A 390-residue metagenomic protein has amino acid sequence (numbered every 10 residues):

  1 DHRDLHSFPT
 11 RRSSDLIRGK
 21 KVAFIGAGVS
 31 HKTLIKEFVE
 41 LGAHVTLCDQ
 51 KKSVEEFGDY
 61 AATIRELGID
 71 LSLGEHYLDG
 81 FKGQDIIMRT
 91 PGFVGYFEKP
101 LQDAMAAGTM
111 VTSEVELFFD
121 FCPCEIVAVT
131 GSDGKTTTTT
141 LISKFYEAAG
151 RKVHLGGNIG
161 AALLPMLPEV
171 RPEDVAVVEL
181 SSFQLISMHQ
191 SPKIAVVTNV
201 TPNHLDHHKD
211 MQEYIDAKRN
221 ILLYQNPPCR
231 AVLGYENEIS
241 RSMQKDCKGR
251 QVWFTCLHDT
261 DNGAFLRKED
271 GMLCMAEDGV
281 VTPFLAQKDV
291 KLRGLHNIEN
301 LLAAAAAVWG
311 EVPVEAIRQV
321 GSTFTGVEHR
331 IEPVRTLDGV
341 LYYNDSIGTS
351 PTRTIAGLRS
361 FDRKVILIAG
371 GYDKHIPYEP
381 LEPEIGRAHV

Functional and structural regions predicted by a protein language model:
D1-H2, H6-S13, A388-H389: Short, small-residue-biased leader/transition segments that mark boundaries at the very start of proteins
S7, R11-S113, L117: N-terminal leader/targeting and accessory segments in enzymes
D15-K21, H31-L41, K152, F284-G386: Nucleotide phosphate-binding/pyrophosphate-handling subdomain across enzymes that bind or process nucleotide phosphates
G28, K51-S53, I159, E236-N237 (+2 more regions): Residues in the short beta-alpha loop(s) of Rossmann-like NAD(P)-binding domains
E37-E40, D79-Q84, P91-Y235, I239-G249: Phosphate-binding loop of NTP-binding sites
A43-K52, A231-Y235, I368-A369, R387: Short internal beta-strands
V45-D49, L155, V177, W253: Short beta-strand "acidic-cap" motif of Rossmann-like dinucleotide-binding folds
T46, S72-E75, T112-E116, K248-K268 (+2 more regions): Beta-strand->loop->alpha-helix junctions that form or flank phosphate-binding loops in nucleotide-handling enzymes
